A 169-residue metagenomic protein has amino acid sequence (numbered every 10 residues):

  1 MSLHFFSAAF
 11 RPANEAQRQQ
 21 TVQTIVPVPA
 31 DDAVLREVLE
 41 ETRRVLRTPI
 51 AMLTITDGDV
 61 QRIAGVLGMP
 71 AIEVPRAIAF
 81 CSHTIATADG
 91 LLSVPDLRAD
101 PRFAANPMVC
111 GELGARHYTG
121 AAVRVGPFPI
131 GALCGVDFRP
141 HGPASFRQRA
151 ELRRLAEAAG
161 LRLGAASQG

Functional and structural regions predicted by a protein language model:
M1-A79, R147, R153-G169: Intrinsically disordered, low-complexity terminal regulatory regions
I50, G120, A132: Short hydrophobic/aromatic beta-strand element in the GNAT-like acyltransferase core that lines or flanks the acyl-donor
T54-T56, P95, V136: Solvent-exposed beta-strand sheet faces enriched in polar/charged residues
V60-A64, A71-R116: Regulatory sensory and allosteric helical modules in signal-transduction proteins and certain transcription factors
R116-R124: A short, aliphatic-rich beta-strand micro-motif
V123-L133: Short hydrophobic/glycine-rich mini-motifs in sensory/regulatory modules that couple input to downstream signaling
L133-G142: Short beta-strand-to-loop transition segments that serve as allosteric relay/switch motifs in sensory/regulatory domains
